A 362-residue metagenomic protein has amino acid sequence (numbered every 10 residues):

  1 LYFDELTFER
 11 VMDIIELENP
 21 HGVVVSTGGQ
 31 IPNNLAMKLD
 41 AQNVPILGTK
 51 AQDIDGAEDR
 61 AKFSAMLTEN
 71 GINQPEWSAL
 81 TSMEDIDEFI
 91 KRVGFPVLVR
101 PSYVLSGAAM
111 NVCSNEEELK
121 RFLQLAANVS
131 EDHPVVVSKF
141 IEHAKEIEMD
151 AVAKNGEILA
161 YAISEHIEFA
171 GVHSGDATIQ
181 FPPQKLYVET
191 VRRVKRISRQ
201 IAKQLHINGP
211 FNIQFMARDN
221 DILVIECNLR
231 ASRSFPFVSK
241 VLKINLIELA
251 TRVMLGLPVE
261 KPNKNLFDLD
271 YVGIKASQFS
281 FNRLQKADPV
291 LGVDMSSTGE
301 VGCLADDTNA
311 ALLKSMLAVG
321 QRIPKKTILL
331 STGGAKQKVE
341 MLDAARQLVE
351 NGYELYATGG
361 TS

Functional and structural regions predicted by a protein language model:
L1-P20, I31-N33, V44, G48 (+5 more regions): ATP-dependent carboxylate activation and anion-phosphoryl transfer catalytic cores that bind Mg-ATP to form
E5-E9, K50-D55, G360-T361: Short, acidic/turn-prone active-site loops that include or flank metal/cofactor- and phosphate-binding residues
R10-D13, K62, D85, A310 (+2 more regions): Well-ordered alpha-helical segments embedded in enzymatic catalytic cores
I15-E16, A36, D40, T68 (+2 more regions): Surface-exposed amphipathic alpha-helices with a cationic face
E18-E58, N73-A79, G352: A short, GP-enriched loop/loop-strand-helix hinge that lies immediately N-terminal to, or at the N-terminal rim
T49, L329, Y353-G360: Short internal beta-strands
T49-M110: A conserved helix-loop-beta module that forms one wall/lid of the active-site cleft in ATP-utilizing catalytic domains
G334-E340, V349, E354-Y356: Intrinsically disordered, low-complexity segments enriched in small residues
